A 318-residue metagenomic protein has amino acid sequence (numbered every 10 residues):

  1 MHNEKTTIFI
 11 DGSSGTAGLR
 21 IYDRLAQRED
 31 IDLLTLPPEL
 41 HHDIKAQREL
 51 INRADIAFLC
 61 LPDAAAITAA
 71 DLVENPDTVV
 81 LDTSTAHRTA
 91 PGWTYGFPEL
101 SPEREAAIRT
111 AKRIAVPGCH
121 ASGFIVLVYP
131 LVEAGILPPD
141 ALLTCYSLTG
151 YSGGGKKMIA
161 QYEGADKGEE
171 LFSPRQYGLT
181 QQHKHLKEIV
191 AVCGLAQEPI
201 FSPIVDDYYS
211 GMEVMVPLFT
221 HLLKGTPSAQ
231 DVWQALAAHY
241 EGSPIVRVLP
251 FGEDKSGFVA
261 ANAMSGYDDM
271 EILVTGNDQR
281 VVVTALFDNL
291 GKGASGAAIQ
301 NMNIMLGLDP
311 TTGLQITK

Functional and structural regions predicted by a protein language model:
M1-Y177, T275-N277, T317: N-terminal Rossmann-like NAD(P) cofactor-binding subdomain of oxidoreductases, focused on the glycine-rich
D11-A17, P117, T149, S210 (+3 more regions): Short glycine-rich loop/turn motifs that provide flexible caps or phosphate-binding loops at active sites
S14-R48, C60, P139-L142, Y146-S147 (+1 more regions): C-terminal substrate-binding/catalytic lobe of Rossmann-fold NAD(P)-dependent oxidoreductases
L100-E105, R113, K156, Q182 (+3 more regions): Short capping/connector residues at structural and topological boundaries
G123, S228-D231, A294: Short amphipathic alpha-helical segments
P130-A134, F219, I304-L308: Active-site catalytic microenvironments for nucleophilic, acid-base chemistry
L137, V232, I299-N301: Bilobed periplasmic-binding protein/Venus flytrap-like ligand-binding cleft at the lobe interface of extracytoplasmic
E241, A261-K318: C-terminal helical cap and adjacent loop that interface with cofactors, partners, or active-site loops
